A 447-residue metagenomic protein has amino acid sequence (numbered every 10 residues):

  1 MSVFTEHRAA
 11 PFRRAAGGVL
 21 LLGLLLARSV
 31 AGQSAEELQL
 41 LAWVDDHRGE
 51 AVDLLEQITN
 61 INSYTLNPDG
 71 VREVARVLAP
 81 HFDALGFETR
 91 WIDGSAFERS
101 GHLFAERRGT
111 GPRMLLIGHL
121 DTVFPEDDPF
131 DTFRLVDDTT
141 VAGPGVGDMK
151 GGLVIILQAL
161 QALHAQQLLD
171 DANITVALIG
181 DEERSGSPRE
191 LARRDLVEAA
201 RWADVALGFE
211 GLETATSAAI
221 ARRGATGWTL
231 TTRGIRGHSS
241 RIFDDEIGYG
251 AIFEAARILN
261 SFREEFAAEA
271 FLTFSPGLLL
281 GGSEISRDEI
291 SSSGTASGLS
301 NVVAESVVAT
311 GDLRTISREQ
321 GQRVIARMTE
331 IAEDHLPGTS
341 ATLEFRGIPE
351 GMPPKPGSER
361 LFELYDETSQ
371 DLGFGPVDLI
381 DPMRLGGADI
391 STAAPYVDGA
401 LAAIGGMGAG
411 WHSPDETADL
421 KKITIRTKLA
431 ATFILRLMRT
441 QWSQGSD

Functional and structural regions predicted by a protein language model:
S2-V19: Bacterial N-terminal signal peptides that target proteins for export
G17-A27: Bacterial N-terminal signal peptides
R28-G32: Sec/Tat signal peptide C-region and signal peptidase I cleavage site
Q33-E37, D53, E88, L212 (+3 more regions): Metal-dependent amide/peptide-bond hydrolase catalytic core, centered on the "pita-bread" metallohydrolase fold
Q33-P144, H164-D170: Acidic/His- and Gly-rich active-site-bordering loop/insert found across diverse amide/peptide-bond hydrolases
L116, D137-S187, W228-T232, F243-F266 (+2 more regions): Alpha-helical metal-binding/catalytic segments enriched in His/Glu/Asp
P125-L135, A221-A225, E289-G294: Short, flexible, mixed-charge acidic loops at enzyme active sites
M149-A225, G281-S291, W442-G445: Acidic/histidine-rich catalytic neighborhood of metal-dependent amide-processing enzymes
